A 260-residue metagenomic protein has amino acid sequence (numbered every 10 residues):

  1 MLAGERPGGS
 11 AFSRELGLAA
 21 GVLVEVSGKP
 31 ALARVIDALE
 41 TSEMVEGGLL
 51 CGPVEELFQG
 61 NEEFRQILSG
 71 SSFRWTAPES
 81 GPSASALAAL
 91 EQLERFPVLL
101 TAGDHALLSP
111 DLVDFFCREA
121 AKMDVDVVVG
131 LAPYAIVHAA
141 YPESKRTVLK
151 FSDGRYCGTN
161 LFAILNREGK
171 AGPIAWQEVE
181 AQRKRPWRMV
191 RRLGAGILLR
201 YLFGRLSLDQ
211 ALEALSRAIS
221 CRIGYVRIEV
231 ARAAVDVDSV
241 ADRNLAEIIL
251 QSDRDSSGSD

Functional and structural regions predicted by a protein language model:
M1-G17, L23: N-terminal nucleotide-binding beta1-loop-alpha1 segment
L2-G4, C51-V54, A102, L131: Short beta-strand/turn micro-motifs composed of small residues that flank or help shape donor/cofactor-binding pockets
R6, K29-P97, P110, K122 (+1 more regions): Conserved N-terminal catalytic core of the sugar/cofactor nucleotidyltransferase
L16-V35: Short catalytic helix/loop segments, enriched in acidic residues and glycine and frequently bearing histidine
F96-A106: Short beta-strand-to-loop acidic/aromatic patch adjacent to the donor-nucleotide binding site
L108-R217, I228-R232: Conserved core of the sugar-phosphate nucleotidyltransferase
G224-R227, D236: Conserved active-site beta-strand element of glycosyltransferases/polysaccharide synthases
S239: Short, conserved phosphate/pyrophosphate- and ester-handling motifs at nucleotide-, phospho-/glycolipid
